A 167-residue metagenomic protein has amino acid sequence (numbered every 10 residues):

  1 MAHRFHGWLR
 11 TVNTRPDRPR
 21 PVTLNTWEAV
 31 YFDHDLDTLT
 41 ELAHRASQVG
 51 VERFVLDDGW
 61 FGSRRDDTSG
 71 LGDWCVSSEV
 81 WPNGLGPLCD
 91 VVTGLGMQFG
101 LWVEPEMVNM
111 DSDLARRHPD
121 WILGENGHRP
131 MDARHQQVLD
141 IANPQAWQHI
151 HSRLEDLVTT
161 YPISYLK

Functional and structural regions predicted by a protein language model:
M1-P21, D35-S47, E52-R53: Carbohydrate-recognition beta-sandwich/jelly-roll modules in extracellular/periplasmic carbohydrate-active proteins
R20-T26, E52-L56, F99-V103, L166: Hydrophobic faces of well-ordered beta-strands that scaffold small-molecule active sites in alpha/beta enzyme cores
P21, F32, S77-S78, Q98 (+1 more regions): Active-site-adjacent "subsite" loops/lids of carbohydrate-active enzymes
E41-H44, N83-G94, S152, D156: Alpha-helical scaffolding segments of alpha/beta enzyme cores, especially the outer helices of TIM-barrel or partial
G50-W60, H151-K167: Active-site groove signature of glycoside hydrolases
G59-G62, H128: Short connector loops/turns at beta-strand edges and beta->alpha or beta->beta junctions
G62-A115: Acidic/aromatic-lined carbohydrate-recognition and catalytic surfaces of CAZymes acting on diverse glycans
